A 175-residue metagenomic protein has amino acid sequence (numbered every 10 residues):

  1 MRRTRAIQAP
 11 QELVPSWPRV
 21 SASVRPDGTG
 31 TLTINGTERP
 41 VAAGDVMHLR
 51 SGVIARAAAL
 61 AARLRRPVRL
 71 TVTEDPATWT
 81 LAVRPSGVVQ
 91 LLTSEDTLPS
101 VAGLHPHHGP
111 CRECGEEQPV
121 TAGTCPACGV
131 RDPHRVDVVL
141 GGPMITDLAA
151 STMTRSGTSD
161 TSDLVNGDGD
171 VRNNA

Functional and structural regions predicted by a protein language model:
R2-D132, A175: Hydrophobic alpha-helical segments that drive targeting, anchoring, or assembly
V41-G44, D137-A175: Long, charge-rich boundary regions
